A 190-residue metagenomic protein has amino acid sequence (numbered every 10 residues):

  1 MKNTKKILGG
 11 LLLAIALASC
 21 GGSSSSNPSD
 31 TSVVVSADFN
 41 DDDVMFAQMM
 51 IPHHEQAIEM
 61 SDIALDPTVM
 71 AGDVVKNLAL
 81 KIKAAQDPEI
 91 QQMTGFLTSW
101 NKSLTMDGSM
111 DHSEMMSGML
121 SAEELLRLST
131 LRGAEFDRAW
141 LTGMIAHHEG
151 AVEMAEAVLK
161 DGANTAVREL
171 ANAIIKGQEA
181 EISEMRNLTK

Functional and structural regions predicted by a protein language model:
M1-L8: Bacterial N-terminal signal peptides that target proteins for export
L8-G9, Q92: Intrinsically disordered, low-complexity segments enriched in glycine/proline and serine/threonine
L13: Pyridoxal 5′-phosphate
A16-S19: C-terminal motif of bacterial Sec signal peptides marking the signal peptidase cleavage site
S23-K190: All-alpha RGS (Regulator of G-protein Signaling) helical domain and cognate RGS-like helical scaffolds
